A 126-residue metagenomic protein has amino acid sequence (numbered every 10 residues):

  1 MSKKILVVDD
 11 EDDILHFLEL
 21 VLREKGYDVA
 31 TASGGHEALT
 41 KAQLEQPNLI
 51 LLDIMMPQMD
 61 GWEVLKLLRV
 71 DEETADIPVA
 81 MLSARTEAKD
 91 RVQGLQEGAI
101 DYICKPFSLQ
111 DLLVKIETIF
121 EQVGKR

Functional and structural regions predicted by a protein language model:
H16-E24: Charged docking surfaces used in two-component/phosphorelay signaling
T31-T40, G61: Helix N-cap/capping motif at the beta->alpha junctions
T40, W62-A75: Short amphipathic alpha-helix used as the core "switch/output" element in two-component signaling
E45-L51: Active-site beta3 strand of CheY-like receiver
M56: Receiver (REC) domain active-site loop signature in two-component systems and cognate sites in sensor histidine kinases
E63, T86-I103, V114, T118: Alpha4 helix (beta4-alpha4-beta5 surface) of REC/receiver domains from two-component response regulators
E117-R126: The C-terminal output helix
